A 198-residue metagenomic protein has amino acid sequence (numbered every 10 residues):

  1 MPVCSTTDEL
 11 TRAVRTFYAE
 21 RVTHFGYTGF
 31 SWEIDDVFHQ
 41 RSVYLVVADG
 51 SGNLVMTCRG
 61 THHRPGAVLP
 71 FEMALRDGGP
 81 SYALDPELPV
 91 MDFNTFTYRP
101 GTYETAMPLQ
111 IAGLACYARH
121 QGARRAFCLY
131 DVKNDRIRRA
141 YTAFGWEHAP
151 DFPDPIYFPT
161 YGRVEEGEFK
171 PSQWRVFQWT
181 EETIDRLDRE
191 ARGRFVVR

Functional and structural regions predicted by a protein language model:
M1-I34, Y44-A48: Short amphipathic alpha-helix that is part of the acyltransferase structural core
A19, G29, R64, T102 (+1 more regions): Intrinsically disordered, low-complexity, positively biased terminal segments
F30-D36, D154-F158: Short, solvent-exposed loop/turn elements at beta->coil junctions and helix N-caps that rim active or binding pockets
S31-I34, G78-Y82, R163-V164: Short, P/G- and charge-enriched loop/turn segments at secondary-structure junctions
F38-R41: Short, small/polar residue-rich loop motifs at catalytic or cofactor-binding pockets
V46, N53-H63: Conserved beta-strand in the GNAT
F71-P159: Acyl-donor binding region in acyl/amide transferases
I156-V196: C-terminal "cap" of GNAT-fold acetyltransferases
